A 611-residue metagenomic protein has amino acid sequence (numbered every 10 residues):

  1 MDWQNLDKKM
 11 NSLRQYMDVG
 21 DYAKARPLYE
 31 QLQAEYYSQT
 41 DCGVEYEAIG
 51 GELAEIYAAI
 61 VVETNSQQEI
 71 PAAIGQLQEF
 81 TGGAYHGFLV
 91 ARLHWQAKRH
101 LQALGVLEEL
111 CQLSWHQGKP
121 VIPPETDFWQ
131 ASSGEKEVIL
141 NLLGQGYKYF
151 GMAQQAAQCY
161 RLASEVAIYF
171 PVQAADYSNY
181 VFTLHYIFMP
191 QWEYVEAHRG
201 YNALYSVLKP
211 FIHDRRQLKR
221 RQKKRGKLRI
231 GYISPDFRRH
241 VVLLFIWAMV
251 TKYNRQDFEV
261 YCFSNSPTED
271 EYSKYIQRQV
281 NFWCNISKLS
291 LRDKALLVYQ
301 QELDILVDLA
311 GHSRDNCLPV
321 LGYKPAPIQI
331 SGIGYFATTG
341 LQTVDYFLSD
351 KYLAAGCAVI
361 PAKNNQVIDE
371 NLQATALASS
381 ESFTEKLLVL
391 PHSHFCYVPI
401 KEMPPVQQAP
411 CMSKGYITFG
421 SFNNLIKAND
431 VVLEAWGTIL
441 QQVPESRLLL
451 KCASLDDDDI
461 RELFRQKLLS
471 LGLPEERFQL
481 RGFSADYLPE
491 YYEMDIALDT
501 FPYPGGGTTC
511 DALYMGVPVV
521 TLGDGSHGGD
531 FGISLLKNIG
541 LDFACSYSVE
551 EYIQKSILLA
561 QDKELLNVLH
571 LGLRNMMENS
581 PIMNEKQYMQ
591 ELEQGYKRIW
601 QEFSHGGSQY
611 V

Functional and structural regions predicted by a protein language model:
M1-Y416, Q466-G472, A485-M494, T508 (+2 more regions): Alpha-helical solenoid repeat scaffolds of the TPR/TPR-like class and their adjacent stem/linker regions that mediate
M249-Q256, D430-P444: Short hydrophobic signal-anchor/transmembrane segments that target glycosyltransferases and glycosylation machinery
S264-T268, R447-E462: Glycosyltransferase donor-sugar binding loop
A310, D499-G505, G523: Short Ser/Thr-rich beta->loop micro-motif in glycosyltransferases that lines and helps position the nucleotide-sugar
L498, A512: Donor-sugar nucleotide-binding helix/loop cap in glycosyltransferases
L513-Y514, K537: Short alpha-helix at the nucleotide-sugar/activated-sugar donor binding site of glycosyltransferases and closely
P518-H527: Short hydrophobic beta-strand element within catalytic cores of glycosyltransferases and related nucleotide-activated
G529-G540: Short acidic/histidine- and often glycine-rich active-site loop of Leloir-type glycosyltransferases that engages
